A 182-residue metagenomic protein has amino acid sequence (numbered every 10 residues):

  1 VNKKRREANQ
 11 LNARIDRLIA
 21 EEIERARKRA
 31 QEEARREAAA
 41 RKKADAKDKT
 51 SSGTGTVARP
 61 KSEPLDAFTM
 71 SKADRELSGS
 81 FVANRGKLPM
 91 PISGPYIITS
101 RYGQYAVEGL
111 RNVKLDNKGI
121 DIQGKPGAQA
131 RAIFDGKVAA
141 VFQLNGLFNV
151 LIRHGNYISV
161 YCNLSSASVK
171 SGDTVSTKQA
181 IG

Functional and structural regions predicted by a protein language model:
N2-A140, G146, R153, V160: Extracytoplasmic/periplasmic cell wall- or extracellular glycan-interacting regions that localize and scaffold envelope
Y96, G136, V175-I181: Generic structural signal for buried aliphatic residues
I122, N149-V150, S176-G182: Short hydrophobic beta/alpha edge segments that flank linear recognition/processing sites
P126-R131, I152-R153, L164-K170, I181-G182: Short C-terminal domain-edge/linker segments immediately following a structured domain
V141, Y157-K178: Short histidine-centered loop motifs in beta-beta connectors
